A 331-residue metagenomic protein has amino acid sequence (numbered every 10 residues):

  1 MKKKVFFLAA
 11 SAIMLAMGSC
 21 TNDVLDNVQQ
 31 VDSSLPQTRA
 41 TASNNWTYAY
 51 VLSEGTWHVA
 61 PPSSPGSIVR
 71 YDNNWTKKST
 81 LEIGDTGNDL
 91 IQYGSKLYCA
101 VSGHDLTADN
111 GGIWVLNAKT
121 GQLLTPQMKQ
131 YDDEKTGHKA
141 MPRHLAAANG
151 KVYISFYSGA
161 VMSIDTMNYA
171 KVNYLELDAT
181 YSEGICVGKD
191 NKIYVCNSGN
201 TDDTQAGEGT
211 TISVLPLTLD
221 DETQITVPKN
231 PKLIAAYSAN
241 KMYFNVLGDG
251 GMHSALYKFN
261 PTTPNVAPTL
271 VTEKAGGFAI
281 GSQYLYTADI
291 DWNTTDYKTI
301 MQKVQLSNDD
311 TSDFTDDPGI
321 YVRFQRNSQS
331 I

Functional and structural regions predicted by a protein language model:
V5, A16-A49: Bacterial Sec-dependent N-terminal signal peptides
S34-T41, G84-G94, E134-A147, A179-G188 (+3 more regions): Repeated scaffold domains used in trafficking and secretory/extracellular systems, primarily beta-propellers
Y48-V51, K96-C99, K151-I154, K192-Y194 (+2 more regions): Conserved beta-propeller blade signature
L52-W57, S63, S102-H104, F156-S158 (+3 more regions): Short loop/turn segments immediately following the C-termini of beta-strands
H58-V69, L106-V115, A160-S163, D202-S213 (+2 more regions): Structural motif
W75-E82, Q122-T136, A170-E176, D220-T226 (+2 more regions): A short beta-strand motif characteristic of beta-propeller blades
K78-W114, A118-R143: Blade-loop segments of beta-propeller domains
M162, M167-L285, D291-W292: Acidic, serine/threonine- and glycine-rich low-complexity intrinsically disordered segments that serve as flexible
